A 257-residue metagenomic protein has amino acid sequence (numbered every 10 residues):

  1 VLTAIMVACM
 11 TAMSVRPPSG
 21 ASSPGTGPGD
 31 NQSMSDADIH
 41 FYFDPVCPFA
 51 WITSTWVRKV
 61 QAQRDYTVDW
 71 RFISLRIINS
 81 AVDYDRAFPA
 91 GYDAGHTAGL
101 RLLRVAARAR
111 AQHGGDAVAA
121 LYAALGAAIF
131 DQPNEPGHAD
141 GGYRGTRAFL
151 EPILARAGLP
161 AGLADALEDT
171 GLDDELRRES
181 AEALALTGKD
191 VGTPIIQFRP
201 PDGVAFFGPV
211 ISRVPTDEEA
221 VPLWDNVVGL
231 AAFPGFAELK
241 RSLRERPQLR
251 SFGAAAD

Functional and structural regions predicted by a protein language model:
T3, C9-S23: Low-acidity, Ser/Thr- and Arg-rich intrinsically disordered low-complexity segments
S22-S33: Short, Lys/Arg-enriched N-terminal segments with co-localized hydrophobic residues within the first ~10-30 amino acids
S35-W56: Local sequence-structure signature of Cys/Sec-based thiol-disulfide redox active-site neighborhoods
W51-L150, N226-L230, E238-R241, Q248-R250: Structural alpha/beta surface segment adjacent to cysteine/selenocysteine redox centers across thiol/disulfide enzymes
W56-V60, E135-D257: C-terminal cap of thioredoxin/glutaredoxin-like
